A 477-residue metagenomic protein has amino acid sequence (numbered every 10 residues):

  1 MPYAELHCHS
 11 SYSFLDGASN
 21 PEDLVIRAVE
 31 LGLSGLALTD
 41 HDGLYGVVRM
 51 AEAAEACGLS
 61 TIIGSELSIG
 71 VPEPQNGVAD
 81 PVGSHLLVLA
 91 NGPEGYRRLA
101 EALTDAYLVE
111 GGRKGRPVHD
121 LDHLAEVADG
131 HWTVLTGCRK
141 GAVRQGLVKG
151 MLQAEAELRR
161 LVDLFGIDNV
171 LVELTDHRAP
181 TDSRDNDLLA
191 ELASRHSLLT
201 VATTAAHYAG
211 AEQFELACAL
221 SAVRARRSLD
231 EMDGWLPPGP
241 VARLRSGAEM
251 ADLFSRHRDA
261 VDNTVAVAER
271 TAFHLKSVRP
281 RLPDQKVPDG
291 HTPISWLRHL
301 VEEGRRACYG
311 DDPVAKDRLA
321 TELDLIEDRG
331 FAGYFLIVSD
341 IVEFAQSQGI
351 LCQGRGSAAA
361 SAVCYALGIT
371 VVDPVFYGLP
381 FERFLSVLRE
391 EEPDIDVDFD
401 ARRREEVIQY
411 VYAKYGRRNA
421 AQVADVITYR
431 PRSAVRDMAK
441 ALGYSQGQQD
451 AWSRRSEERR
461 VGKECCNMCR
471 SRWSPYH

Functional and structural regions predicted by a protein language model:
M1-E457: Phosphodiester-processing cores and adjacent nucleic acid-binding clamps
G462-H477: Positively charged, low-complexity/disordered segments
